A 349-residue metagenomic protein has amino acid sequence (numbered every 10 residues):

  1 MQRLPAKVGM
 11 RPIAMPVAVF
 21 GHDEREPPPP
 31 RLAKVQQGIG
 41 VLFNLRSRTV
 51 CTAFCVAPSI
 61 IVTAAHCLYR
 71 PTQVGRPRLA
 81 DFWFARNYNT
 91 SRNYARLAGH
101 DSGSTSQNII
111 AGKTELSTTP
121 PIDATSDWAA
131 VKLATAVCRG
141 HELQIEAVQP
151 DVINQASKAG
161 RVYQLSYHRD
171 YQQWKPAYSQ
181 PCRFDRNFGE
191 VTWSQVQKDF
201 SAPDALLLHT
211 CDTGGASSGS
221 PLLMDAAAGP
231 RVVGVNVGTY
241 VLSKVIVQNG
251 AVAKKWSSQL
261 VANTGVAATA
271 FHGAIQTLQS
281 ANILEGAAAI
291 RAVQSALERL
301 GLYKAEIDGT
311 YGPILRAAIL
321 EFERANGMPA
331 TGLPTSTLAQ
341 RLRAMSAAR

Functional and structural regions predicted by a protein language model:
M1-P28, N282-E285: N-terminal low-complexity, Pro/Thr/Ser-rich intrinsically disordered segments that act as propeptides or flexible
V17-Q37, F43-V50, G75-G140, D199: Conserved catalytic-core segment of clan PA serine endopeptidases
T52-F54: His/acidic/aromatic-lined binding-pocket segments of jelly-roll/cupin-type domains and related regulatory beta-sandwich
S59, T63: Cytochrome P450 catalytic-core helices
C67-Y69, Y88-S91, T135-C138, H168-D170 (+1 more regions): Acidic glycine-/aspartate-rich tracts in secreted/extracellular proteins
T125-W128, L133-T210, V261: Chymotrypsin/trypsin-fold serine protease catalytic domain
D212-V237: Catalytic nucleophile loop of clan PA
I246-R349: Cell-envelope/ECM-targeting effectors and their regulatory/trafficking segments
